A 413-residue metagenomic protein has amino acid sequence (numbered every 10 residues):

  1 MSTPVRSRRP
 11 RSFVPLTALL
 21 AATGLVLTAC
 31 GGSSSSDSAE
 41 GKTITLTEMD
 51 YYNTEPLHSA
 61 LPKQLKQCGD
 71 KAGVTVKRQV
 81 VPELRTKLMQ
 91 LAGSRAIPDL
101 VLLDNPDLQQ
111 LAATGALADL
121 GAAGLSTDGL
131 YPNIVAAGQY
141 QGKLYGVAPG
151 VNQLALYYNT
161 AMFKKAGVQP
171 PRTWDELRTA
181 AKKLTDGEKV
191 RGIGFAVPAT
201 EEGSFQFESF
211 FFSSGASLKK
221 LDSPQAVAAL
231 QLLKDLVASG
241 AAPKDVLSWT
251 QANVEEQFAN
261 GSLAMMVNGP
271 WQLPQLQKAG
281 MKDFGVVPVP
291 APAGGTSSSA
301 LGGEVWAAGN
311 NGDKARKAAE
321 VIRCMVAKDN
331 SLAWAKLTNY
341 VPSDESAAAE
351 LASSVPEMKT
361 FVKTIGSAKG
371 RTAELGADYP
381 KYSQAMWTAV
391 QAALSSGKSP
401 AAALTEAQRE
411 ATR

Functional and structural regions predicted by a protein language model:
S2-L108, A293-G294, K317, A402 (+1 more regions): Conserved N-terminal structural module of periplasmic/extracytoplasmic solute-binding proteins
S2-P4, K164, S367-R413: Conserved C-terminal helix/tail region of periplasmic/extracytoplasmic solute-binding proteins
Y51, K234-K317: Extracytoplasmic/periplasmic substrate-binding proteins
Q64-P132, K164-R172, A264-M265, Q275-L276 (+1 more regions): Extracytoplasmic "Venus flytrap"/periplasmic binding protein-like
N105-L154, T185-D186, Q206, G285-V287 (+3 more regions): Hinge/lid segment of periplasmic solute-binding proteins
L111-A116, I134-Q169, P198-L218, L301-A308 (+1 more regions): Periplasmic solute-binding protein
A137, A335-A385: Long, aromatic- and glycine/proline-rich binding clefts that accommodate carbohydrate-like moieties
A181, G187, K219-L247: Glycine-centered hinge/linker elements that transmit conformational signals in sensory and ligand-binding systems
